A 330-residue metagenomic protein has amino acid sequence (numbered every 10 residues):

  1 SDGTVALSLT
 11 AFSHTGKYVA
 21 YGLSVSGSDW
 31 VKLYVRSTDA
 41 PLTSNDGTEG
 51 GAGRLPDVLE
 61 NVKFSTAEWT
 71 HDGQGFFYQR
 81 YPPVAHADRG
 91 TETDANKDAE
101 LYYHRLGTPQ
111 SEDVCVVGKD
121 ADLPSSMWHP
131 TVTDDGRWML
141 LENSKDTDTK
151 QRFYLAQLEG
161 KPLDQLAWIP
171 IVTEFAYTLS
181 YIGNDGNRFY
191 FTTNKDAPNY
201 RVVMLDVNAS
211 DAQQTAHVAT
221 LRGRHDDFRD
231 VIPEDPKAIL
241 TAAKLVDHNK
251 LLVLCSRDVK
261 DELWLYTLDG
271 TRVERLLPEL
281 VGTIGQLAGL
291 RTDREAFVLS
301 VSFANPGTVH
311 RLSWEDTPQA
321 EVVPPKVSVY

Functional and structural regions predicted by a protein language model:
S1-A11, G22, A99, S126-N184 (+3 more regions): Non-catalytic accessory segments flanking enzyme active sites
S1-A67, G73: A conserved hydrophobic secondary-structure block that centers on an alpha-helix together with its immediately flanking
D2-T4, L23-K32, D57-K63, Q79-E100 (+5 more regions): A flexible loop/linker signature enriched in serine peptidases of the S9 family
T15-V19, G73, D135-G136, G186 (+2 more regions): Conserved loop/turn motif of beta-propeller repeat scaffolds
V19, F76, M139, F189 (+2 more regions): Hydrophobic beta-strand positions that form the internal "hydrophobic ladder" of WD40/Gbeta-like beta-propeller blades
Y34-A40, A95-G107, F153-G160, V203-N208 (+2 more regions): Beta-propeller blade signature
T38-N61, T108-A121, E159-T173, S210-H217 (+2 more regions): Blade-edge beta-strand/turn elements of extracellular beta-propeller and related beta-sheet repeat scaffolds
E68-Q74, Y81-A85, D94-S111: Hydrophobic, small-residue-rich alpha-helical packing segments that form membrane-like cores
